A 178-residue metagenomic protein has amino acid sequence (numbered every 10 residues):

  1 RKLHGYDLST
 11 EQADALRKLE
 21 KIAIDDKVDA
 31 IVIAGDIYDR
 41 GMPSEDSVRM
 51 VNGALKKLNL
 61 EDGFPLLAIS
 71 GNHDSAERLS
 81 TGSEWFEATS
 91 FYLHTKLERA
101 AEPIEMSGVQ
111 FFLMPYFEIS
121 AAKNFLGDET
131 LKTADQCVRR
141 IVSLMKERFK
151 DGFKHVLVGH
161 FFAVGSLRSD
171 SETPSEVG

Functional and structural regions predicted by a protein language model:
R1-K56, G63, L157-H160: N-terminal active-site segment of His-dependent metallophosphoesterases
E20-K21, L55-D62, C137-R148: Substrate-engagement module of ASCE P-loop NTPases
S70-G178: His/Asp/Glu-rich metal-coordinating catalytic cores of metallo-dependent phosphodiesterases/hydrolases acting on
